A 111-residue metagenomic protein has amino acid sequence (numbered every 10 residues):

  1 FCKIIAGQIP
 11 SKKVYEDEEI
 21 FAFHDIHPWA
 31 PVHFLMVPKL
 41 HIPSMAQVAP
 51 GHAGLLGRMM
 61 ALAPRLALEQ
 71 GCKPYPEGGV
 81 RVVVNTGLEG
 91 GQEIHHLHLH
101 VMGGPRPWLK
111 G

Functional and structural regions predicted by a protein language model:
F1-G111: HIT superfamily nucleotide-processing domains
